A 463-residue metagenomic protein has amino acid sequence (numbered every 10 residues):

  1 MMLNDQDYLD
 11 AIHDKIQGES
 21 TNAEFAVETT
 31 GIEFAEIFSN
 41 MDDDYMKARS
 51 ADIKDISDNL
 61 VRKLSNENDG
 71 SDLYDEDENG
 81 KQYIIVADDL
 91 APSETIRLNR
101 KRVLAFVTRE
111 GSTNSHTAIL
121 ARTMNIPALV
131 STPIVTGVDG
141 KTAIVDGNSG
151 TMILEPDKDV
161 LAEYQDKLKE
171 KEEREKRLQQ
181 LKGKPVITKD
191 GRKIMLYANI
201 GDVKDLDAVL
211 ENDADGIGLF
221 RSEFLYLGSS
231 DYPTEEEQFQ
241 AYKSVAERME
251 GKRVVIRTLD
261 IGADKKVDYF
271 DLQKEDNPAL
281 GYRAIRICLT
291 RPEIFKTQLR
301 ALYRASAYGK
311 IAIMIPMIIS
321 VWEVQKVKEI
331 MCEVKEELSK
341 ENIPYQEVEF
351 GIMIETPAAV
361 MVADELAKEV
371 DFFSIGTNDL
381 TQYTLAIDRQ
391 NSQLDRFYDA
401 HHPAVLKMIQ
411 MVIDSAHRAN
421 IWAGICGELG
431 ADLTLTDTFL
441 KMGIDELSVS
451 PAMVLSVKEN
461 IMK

Functional and structural regions predicted by a protein language model:
M1, I12, I16, T30 (+6 more regions): Generic structural signal of hydrophobic/aromatic residues within well-ordered alpha-helices of folded domains
M1-N66: Conserved, well-structured core domains of diverse proteins
V27, G31, N114-L120, A128-V130 (+2 more regions): Long, contiguous hydrophobic alpha-helical segments, chiefly transmembrane helices and signal peptides
T30, I56, H116-L120, M124 (+3 more regions): Residues within well-formed alpha-helices
N40-L73, S320-E349: Amphipathic alpha-helical
D58, I119, Q240-K243: Residues on a specific face of well-ordered alpha-helices
S65-N68, D75-Q82, V86-E211: Acidic, glycine-rich flexible loop/linker segments
E175-K463: Conserved alpha/beta-domain cores
